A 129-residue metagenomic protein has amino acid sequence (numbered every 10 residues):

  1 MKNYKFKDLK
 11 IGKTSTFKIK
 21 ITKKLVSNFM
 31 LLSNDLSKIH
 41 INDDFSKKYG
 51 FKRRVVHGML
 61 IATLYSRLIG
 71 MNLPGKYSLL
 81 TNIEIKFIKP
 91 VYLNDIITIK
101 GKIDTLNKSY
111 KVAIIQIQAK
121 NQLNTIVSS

Functional and structural regions predicted by a protein language model:
M1-S78: Hot-dog-fold acyl-thioester-processing enzymes
M1-T14, K18, V91-S129: HotDog/MaoC-like acyl-thioester-processing domains
N28, F45, T81, Y110-K111 (+1 more regions): Sparse recognition of residues in long alpha-helices and their boundaries
K38-I39, S46-K47, K86, I99 (+1 more regions): A generic signature of intrinsically disordered, low-complexity regions enriched in glycine/proline and charged/polar
I39-I41, F51, L79-L80, I85-F87 (+3 more regions): Short, intrinsically disordered/low-complexity patches at protein termini and at juxtamembrane boundaries
M71-I99: Mid-chain, well-packed structural core segment of small domains
